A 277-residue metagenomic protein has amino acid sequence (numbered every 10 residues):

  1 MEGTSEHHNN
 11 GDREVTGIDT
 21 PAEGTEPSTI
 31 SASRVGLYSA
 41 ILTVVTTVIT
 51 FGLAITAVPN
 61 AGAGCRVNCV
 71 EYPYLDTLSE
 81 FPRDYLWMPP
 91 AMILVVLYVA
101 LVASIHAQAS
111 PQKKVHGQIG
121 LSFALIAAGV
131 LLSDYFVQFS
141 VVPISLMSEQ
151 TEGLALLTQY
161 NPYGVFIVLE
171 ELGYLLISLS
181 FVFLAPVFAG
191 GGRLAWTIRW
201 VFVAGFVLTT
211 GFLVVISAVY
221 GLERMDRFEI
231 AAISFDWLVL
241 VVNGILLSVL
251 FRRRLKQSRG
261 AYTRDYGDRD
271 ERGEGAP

Functional and structural regions predicted by a protein language model:
E2-H8, D12-G275: Hydrophobic, aromatic-enriched alpha-helical segments typical of multi-pass transmembrane helices
